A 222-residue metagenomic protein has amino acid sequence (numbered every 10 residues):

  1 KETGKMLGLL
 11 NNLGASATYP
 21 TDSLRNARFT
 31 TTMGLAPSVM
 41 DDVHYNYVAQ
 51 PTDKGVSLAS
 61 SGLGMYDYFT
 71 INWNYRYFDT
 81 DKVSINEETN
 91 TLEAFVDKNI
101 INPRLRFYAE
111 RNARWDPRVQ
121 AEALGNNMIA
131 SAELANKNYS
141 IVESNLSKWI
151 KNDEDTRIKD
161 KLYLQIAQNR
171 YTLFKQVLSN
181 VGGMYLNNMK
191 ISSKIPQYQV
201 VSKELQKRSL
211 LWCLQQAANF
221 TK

Functional and structural regions predicted by a protein language model:
K1-N12: Active-site recognition of the HExxH zinc-binding catalytic motif
S16-K222: Conserved catalytic/binding loops enriched for acidic/polar residues
